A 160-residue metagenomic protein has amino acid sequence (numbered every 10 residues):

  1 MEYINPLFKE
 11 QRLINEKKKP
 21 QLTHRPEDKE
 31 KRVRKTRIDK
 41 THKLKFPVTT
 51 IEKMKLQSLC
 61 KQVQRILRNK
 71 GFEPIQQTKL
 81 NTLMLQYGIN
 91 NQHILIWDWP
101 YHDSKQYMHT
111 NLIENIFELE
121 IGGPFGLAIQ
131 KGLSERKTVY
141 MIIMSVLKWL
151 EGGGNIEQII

Functional and structural regions predicted by a protein language model:
M1-I160: A detector of short terminal or domain-flanking linear segments
